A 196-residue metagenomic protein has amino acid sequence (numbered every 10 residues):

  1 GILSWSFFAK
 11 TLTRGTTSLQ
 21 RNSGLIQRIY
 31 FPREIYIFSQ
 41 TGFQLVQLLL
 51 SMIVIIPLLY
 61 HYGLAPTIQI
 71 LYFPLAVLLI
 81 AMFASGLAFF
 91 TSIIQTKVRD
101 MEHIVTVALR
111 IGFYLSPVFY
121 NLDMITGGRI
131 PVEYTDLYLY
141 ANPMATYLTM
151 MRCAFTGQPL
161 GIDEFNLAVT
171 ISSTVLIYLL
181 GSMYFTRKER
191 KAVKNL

Functional and structural regions predicted by a protein language model:
L3-G15, A81-I94, Y114-D123, L179-Y184: Transmembrane alpha-helical segments that form the membrane-embedded catalytic/substrate-channel core of multi-pass
S4-A9, F38-S39, I68-A76, Y134-L137: Short alpha-helical transmembrane interface motifs in multi-pass membrane proteins
F7-R33, F38-L45: Transmembrane helix boundary and interhelical loop/hinge segments in multi-pass membrane proteins
R14-I29, L49-L58, L109-T126: Hydrophobic alpha-helical transmembrane segments
N22, F38-G42, M101-I104, A108 (+2 more regions): Hydrophobic alpha-helical segments of integral membrane proteins, encompassing both true transmembrane helices
R33, S39-A108, G161-M183: Alpha-helical transmembrane segments and their short interhelical loops
D100, T186-L196: Short cytosolic juxtamembrane segments of multi-pass membrane proteins
Y114-P159, D163-A168: Short hydrophobic, aromatic-rich alpha-helical segments embedded in or entering the lipid bilayer of multi-pass
